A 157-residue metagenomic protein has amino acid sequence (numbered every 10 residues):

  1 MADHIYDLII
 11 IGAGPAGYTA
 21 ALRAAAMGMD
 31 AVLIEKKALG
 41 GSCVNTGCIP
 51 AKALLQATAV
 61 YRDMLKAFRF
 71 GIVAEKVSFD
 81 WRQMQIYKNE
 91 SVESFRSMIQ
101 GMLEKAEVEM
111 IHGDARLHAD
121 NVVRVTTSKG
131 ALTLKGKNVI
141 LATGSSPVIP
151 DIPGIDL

Functional and structural regions predicted by a protein language model:
A2-A16: Beta1/beta-strand and adjacent pyrophosphate-binding region of the FAD-binding site in flavoprotein oxidoreductases
A2-Y6, L22-M29, I34-L157: Glycine-rich flavin
T19: Short alpha-helical segment within the catalytic ATP-binding CA
